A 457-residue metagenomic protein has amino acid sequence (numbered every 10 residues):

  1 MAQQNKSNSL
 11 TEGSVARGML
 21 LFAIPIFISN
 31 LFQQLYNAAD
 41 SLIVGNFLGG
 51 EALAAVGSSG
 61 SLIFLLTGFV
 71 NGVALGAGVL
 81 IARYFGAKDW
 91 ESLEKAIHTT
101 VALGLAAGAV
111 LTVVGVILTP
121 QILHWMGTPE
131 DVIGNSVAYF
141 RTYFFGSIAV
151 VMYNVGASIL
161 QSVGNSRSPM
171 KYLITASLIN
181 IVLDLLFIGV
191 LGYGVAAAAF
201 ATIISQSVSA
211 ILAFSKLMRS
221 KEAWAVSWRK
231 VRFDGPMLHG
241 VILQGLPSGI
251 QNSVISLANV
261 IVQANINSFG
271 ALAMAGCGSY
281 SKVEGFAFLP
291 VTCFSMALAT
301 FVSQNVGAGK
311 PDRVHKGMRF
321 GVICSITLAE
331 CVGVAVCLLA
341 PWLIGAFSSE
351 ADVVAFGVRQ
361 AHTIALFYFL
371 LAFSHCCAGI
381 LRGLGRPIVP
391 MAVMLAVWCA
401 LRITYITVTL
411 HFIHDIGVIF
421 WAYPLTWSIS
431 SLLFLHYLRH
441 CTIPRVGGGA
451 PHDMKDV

Functional and structural regions predicted by a protein language model:
M1-A23, I81-I148, V190-L246, V302-F367 (+1 more regions): Short alpha-helical transmembrane segments in multi-pass integral membrane proteins
E12, A16-L35, A39, L62-F69 (+7 more regions): Residue-level signal for short hydrophobic patches within transmembrane helices of multi-pass membrane transporters
L21-D40, T142, Y153, A176 (+4 more regions): Transmembrane helical elements of multi-pass membrane transporters/channels
I26, N30, L42, V79 (+15 more regions): Transmembrane alpha-helix boundary and packing residues in multipass membrane permease domains and related
L31, L35-A54, L123-E130, L186-Y193 (+5 more regions): Helix-terminus/linker motif at the lipid-water interface of multi-pass membrane proteins
G50-S61, F140, A199, A271-F286 (+2 more regions): Small-residue hotspots at the loop-to-helix junctions and early N-terminal turns of transmembrane alpha-helices
L53-V113, V150-P169, Q263, G276-A340 (+1 more regions): Small-residue-rich hydrophobic transmembrane alpha-helices
A74, T142-Q161, P169-S177, A198-I211 (+4 more regions): Short runs within selected transmembrane alpha-helices of multi-pass transporters and secretion channels
